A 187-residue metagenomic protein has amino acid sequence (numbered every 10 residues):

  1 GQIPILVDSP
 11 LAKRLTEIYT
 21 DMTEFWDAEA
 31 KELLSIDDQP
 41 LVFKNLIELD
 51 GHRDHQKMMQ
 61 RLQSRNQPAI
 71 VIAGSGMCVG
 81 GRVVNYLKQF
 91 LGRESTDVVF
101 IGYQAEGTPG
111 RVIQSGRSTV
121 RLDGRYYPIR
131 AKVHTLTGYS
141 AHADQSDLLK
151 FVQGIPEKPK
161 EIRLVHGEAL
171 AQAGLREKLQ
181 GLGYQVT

Functional and structural regions predicted by a protein language model:
G1-T187: Acidic/His-rich, metal-assisted hydrolase cores and their charged scaffolds
